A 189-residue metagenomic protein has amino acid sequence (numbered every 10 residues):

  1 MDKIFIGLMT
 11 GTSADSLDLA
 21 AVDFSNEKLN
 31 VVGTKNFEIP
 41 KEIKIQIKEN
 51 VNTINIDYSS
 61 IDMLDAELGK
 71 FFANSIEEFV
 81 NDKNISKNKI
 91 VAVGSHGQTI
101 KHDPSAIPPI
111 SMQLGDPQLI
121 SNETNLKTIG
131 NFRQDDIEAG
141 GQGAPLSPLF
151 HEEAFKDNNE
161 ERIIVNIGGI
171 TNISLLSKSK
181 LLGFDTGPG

Functional and structural regions predicted by a protein language model:
M1-G189: Short acidic/glycine-rich loops and adjacent helix/strand connectors that line catalytic pockets where negatively
